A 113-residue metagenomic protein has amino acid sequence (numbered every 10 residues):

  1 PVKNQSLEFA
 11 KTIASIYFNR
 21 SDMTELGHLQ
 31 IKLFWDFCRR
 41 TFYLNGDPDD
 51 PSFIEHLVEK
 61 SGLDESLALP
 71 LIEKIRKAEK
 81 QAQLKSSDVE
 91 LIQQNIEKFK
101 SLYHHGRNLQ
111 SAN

Functional and structural regions predicted by a protein language model:
P1, S21, R39-T41: A ubiquitous short alpha-helical element
P1-S15: Hydrophobic, helix-length membrane anchors
Y17-R20, T24: Non-transmembrane accessory domains of multi-pass membrane transporters/channels
H28-N113: Membrane-proximal, non-transmembrane interaction modules that couple membrane proteins to downstream assemblies
